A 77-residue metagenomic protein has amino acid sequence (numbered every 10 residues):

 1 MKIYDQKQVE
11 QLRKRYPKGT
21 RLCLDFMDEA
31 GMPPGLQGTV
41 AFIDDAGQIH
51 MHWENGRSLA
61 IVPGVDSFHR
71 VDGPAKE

Functional and structural regions predicted by a protein language model:
K2-K76: Basic/aromatic-rich interaction segments and small domains that mediate binding to polyanionic partners
